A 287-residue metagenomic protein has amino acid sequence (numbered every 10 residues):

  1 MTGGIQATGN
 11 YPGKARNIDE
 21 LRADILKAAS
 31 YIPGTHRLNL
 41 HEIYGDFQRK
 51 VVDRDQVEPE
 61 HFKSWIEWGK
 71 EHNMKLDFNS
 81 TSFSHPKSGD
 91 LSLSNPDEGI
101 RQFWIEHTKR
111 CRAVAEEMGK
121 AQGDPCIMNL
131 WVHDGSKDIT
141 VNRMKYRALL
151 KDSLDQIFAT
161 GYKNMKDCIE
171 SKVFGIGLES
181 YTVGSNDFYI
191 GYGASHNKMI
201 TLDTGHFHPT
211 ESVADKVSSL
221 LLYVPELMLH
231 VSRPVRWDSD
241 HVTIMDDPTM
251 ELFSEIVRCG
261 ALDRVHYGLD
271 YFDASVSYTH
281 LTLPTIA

Functional and structural regions predicted by a protein language model:
M1-S80, H85, S94-A113: N-terminal pre-domain/capping segments
T2, I43-G45, T81-F83, H133-G135 (+4 more regions): Active-site beta-loop-alpha junctions enriched in small/polar residues
P12-L26, R54-W65, I105-R112, R143-Q156 (+4 more regions): Well-ordered, non-membrane alpha-helical segments in soluble/globular domains
H36-L40, M74-S80, M128-L130, D167-I169 (+3 more regions): Hydrophobic faces of well-ordered beta-strands that scaffold small-molecule active sites in alpha/beta enzyme cores
R49-V51, S88-G89, V141-N142, L178-S180 (+3 more regions): A short acidic (Asp/Glu
E58-T81, H85-M199: Active-site acidic/histidine proton-transfer and metal-coordination neighborhood in alpha/beta enzyme cores
P209-V235, G268-Y271: A short alpha/beta connector and helix-capping loop motif
T279-T285: Conserved small/polar residues in nucleotide/adenosyl-binding loops
